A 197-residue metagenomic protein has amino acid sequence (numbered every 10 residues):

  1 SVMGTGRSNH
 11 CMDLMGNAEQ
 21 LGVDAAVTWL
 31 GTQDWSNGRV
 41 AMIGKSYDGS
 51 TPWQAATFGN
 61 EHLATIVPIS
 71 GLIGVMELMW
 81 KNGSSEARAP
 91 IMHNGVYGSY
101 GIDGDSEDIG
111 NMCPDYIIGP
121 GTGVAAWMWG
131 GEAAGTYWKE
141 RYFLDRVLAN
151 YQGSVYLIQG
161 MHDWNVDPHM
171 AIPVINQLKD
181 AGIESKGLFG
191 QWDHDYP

Functional and structural regions predicted by a protein language model:
S1-G31: Cap/lid segment of the alpha/beta-hydrolase catalytic domain
D34-Y47: Alpha/beta-hydrolase fold nucleophile elbow
M42-G44, I69, I158: Short beta-strand immediately N-terminal to the catalytic nucleophile in serine-hydrolase-like folds
G44-Q54, N165: Glycine-rich nucleophile elbow surrounding the catalytic serine of serine-hydrolase chemistry
Q54-N150: Accessory cap/linker subdomain of secreted extracellular hydrolases
Y151, L157-Q159, D163: Short beta-strand/loop motif that positions the catalytic acidic residue of the alpha/beta-hydrolase fold
W164-I172: Conserved alpha/beta-hydrolase "acid-adjacent" motif
L178-Y196: Catalytic histidine neighborhood in serine/cysteine hydrolases with alpha/beta-hydrolase-type architecture
